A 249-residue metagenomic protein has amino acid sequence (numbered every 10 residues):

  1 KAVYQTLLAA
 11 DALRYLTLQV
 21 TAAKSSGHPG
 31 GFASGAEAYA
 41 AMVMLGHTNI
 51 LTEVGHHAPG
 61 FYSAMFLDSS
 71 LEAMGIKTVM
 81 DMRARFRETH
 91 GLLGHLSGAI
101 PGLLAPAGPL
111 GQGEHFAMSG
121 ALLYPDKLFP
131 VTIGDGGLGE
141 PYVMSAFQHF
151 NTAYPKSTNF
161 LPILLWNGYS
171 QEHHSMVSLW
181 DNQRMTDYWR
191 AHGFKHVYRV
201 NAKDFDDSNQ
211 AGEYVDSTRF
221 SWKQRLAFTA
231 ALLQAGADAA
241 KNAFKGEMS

Functional and structural regions predicted by a protein language model:
K1-Q5: Non-catalytic, mobile gating and regulatory segments of ester bond hydrolases
T6, R14-A23, G31-Y154: Cofactor-binding active-site loop characterized by glycine-rich and histidine/acidic residues
A99-S249: Glycine-rich ThDP/TPP pyrophosphate-binding loop and its adjacent helix/strand module within ThDP-dependent enzymes
